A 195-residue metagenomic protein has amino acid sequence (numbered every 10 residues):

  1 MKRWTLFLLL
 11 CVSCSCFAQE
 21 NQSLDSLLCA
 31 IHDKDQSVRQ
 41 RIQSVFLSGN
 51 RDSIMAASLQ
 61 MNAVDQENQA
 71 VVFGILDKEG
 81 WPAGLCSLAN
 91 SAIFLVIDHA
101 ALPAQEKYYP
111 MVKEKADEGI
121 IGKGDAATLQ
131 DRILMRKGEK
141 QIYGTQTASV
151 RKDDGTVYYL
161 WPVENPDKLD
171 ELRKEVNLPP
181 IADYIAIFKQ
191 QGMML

Functional and structural regions predicted by a protein language model:
M1-S23: Bacterial Sec-dependent N-terminal signal peptides
L9-L10, R41, F46, P180: Enrichment for repetitive, rod-forming helical segments
L9-S13, L27-I31, I181: Low-complexity, intrinsically disordered/propeptide-like segments
E20-G144: N-terminal helix-rich structural modules
Q105-A182, A186-G192: Mature-region segments of soluble proteins
